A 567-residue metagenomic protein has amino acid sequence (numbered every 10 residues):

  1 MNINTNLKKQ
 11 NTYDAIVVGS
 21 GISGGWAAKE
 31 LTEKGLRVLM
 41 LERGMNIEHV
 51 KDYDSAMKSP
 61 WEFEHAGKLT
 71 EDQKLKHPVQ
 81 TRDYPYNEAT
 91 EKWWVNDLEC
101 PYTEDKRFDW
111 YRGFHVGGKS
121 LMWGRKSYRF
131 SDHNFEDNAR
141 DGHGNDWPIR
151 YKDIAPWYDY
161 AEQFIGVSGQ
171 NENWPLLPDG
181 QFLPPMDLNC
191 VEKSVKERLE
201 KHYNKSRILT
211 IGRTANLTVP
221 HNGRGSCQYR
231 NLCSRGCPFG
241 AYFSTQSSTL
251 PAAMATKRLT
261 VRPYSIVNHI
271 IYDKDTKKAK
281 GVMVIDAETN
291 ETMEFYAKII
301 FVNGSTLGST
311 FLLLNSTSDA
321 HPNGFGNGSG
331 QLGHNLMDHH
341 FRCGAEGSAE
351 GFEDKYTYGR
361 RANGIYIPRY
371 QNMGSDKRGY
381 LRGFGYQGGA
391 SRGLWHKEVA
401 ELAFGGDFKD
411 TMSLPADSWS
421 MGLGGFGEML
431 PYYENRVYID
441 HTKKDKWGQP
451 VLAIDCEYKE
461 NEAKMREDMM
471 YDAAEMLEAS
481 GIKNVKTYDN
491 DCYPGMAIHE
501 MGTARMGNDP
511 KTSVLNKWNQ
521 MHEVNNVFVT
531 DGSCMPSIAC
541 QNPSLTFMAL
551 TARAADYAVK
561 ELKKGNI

Functional and structural regions predicted by a protein language model:
N2-N138, H143, P148, K152 (+6 more regions): N-terminal glycine-rich phosphate/pyrophosphate-binding loop and immediately adjacent elements
S23, L188-E192, Y242, Q246 (+3 more regions): Hydrophobic (often cysteine-bearing) scaffold residues that line and stabilize catalytic clefts of nucleotide/cofactor
E33, R37, E42-E64, T256 (+6 more regions): Glycine-rich loop(s) and the adjacent beta-strand/alpha-helix scaffold that form part
H49-D52, S168-G180, K483-C492, K564-I567: Short, glycine/acidic-rich hinge or "gate" loops at secondary-structure transitions that mediate conformational
E64-E71, L75-D109, F114-H115, W123-R129 (+3 more regions): Conserved redox-cofactor binding core of oxidoreductases
T90-R112, V116-K119, W123-G124, R129 (+6 more regions): FAD cofactor-binding and catalytic pocket of flavoenzymes
T210-L217, G225-C233, N268-I271, D275 (+4 more regions): A glycine-rich dinucleotide-binding beta-alpha-beta segment and adjacent secondary-structure elements that constitute
S537-A555: A conserved FAD-binding loop/helix module that cradles the flavin
